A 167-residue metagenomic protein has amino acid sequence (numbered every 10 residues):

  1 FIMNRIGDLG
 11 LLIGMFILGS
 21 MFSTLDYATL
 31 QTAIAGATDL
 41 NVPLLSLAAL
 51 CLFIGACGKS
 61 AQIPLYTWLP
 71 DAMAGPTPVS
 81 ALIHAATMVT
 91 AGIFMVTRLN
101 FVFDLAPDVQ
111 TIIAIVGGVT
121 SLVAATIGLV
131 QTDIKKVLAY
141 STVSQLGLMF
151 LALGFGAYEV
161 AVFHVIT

Functional and structural regions predicted by a protein language model:
F1-T167: ...captures the hydrophobic TM-helix bundle architecture rather than a specific catalytic motif, and can also fire on
